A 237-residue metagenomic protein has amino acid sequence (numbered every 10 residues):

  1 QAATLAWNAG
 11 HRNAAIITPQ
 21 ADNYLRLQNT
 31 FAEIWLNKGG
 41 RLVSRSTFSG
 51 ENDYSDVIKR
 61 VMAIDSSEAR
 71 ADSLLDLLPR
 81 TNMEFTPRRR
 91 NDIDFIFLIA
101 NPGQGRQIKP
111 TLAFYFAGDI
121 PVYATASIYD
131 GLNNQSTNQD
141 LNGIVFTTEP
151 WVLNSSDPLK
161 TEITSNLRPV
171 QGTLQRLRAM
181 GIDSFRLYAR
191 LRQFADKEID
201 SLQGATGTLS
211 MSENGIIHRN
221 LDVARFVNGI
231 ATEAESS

Functional and structural regions predicted by a protein language model:
Q1-G103: Extracellular/periplasmic Venus flytrap/periplasmic-binding protein
A14-P19, S44, I120, L174-L177 (+1 more regions): Surface-exposed patches in mature extracellular/periplasmic domains of secreted proteins
T18, A100, A124-S127, T148 (+2 more regions): Active-site proximal loops enriched in glycine and acidic residues that flank catalytic Cys/His/Asp and coordinate
K38, F116-A117, F194-E198: Bacterial peptidoglycan biogenesis and beta-lactam-recognition machinery
R45-S46, E235-S237: Short hydrophobic alpha-helix segments
M62-S73, N91-I93, K109-I182: Extracellular/periplasmic periplasmic-binding protein-like sensory domains
S165-E235: Segments of small-molecule ligand-sensing domains
